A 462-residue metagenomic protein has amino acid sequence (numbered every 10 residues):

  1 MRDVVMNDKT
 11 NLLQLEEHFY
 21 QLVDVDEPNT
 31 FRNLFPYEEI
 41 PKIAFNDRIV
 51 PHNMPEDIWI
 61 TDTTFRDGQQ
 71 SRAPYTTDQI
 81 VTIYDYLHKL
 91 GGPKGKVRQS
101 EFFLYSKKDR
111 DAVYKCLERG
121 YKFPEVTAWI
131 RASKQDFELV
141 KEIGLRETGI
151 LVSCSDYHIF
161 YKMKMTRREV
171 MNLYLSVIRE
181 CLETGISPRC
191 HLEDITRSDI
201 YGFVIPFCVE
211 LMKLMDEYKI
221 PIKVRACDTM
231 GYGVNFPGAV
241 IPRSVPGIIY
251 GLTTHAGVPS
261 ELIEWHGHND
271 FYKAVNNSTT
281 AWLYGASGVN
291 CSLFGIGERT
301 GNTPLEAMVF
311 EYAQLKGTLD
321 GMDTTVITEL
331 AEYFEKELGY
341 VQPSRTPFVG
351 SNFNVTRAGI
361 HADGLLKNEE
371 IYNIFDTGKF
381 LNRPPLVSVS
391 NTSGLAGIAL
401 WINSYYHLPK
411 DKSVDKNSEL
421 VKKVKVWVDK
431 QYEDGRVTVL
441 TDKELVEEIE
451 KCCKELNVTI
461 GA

Functional and structural regions predicted by a protein language model:
R2-K134, V389, S393, S404: N-terminal capping/small domains of soluble enzymes
T10-R66, G317-A462: A mid-to-C-terminal "edge-of-domain" accessory segment
P55-I60, R72-K96, K115, R119 (+2 more regions): Alpha/beta enzyme core
R66, F103-K107, W129-S133, S153-S155 (+4 more regions): Active-site beta-loop-alpha junctions enriched in small/polar residues
Q70-A73, F102-F103, V126, I130 (+11 more regions): Hydrophobic alpha-helical scaffolding
D85-P93, E118-Y121, R179-I186, V209-E217 (+8 more regions): Generic secondary-structure signature for well-ordered alpha-helical cores
E125-T127, G149, G288-C291: Short hydrophobic alpha-helical runs that function as membrane-insertion/retention elements
M230-N373: Catalytic alpha/beta core domains of metabolic enzymes, predominantly
